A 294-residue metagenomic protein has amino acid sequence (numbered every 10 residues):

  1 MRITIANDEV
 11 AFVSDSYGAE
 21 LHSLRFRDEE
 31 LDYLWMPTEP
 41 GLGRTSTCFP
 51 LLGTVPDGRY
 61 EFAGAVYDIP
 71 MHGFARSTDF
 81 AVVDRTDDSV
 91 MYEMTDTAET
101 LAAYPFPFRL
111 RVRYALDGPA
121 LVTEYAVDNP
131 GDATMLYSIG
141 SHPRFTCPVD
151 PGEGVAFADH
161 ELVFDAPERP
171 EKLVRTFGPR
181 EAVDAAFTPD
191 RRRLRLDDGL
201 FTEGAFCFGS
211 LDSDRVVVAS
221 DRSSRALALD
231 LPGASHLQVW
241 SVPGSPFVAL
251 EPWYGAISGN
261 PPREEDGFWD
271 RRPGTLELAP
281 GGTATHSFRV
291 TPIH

Functional and structural regions predicted by a protein language model:
M1-D8: Short, Gly/Pro- and small/polar-rich lid/capping loops
V10, Y67, H72-G73, S77-D84 (+1 more regions): Acidic/His-leaning functional-site neighborhoods
A11-V66: Acidic-aromatic substrate-binding/catalytic surfaces of carbohydrate-active enzymes
F12, D96-F145, V149: Acidic, contiguous internal or C-terminal segments within carbohydrate-active enzymes that form a structured patch used
S14, Y60-G64, Y125, L276-I293: Short Pro-Gly-centered flexible turn/kink motifs
A65, I69-G118: Extended, loop-rich substrate-binding clefts of extracytoplasmic carbohydrate-active enzymes
R111-R113, P273-L278: Beta-strand-rich interaction surfaces with strong enrichment in secreted/lumenal proteins
R144-P232: Active-site/ligand-binding surface loops and adjacent short beta/alpha elements that line catalytic pockets across
